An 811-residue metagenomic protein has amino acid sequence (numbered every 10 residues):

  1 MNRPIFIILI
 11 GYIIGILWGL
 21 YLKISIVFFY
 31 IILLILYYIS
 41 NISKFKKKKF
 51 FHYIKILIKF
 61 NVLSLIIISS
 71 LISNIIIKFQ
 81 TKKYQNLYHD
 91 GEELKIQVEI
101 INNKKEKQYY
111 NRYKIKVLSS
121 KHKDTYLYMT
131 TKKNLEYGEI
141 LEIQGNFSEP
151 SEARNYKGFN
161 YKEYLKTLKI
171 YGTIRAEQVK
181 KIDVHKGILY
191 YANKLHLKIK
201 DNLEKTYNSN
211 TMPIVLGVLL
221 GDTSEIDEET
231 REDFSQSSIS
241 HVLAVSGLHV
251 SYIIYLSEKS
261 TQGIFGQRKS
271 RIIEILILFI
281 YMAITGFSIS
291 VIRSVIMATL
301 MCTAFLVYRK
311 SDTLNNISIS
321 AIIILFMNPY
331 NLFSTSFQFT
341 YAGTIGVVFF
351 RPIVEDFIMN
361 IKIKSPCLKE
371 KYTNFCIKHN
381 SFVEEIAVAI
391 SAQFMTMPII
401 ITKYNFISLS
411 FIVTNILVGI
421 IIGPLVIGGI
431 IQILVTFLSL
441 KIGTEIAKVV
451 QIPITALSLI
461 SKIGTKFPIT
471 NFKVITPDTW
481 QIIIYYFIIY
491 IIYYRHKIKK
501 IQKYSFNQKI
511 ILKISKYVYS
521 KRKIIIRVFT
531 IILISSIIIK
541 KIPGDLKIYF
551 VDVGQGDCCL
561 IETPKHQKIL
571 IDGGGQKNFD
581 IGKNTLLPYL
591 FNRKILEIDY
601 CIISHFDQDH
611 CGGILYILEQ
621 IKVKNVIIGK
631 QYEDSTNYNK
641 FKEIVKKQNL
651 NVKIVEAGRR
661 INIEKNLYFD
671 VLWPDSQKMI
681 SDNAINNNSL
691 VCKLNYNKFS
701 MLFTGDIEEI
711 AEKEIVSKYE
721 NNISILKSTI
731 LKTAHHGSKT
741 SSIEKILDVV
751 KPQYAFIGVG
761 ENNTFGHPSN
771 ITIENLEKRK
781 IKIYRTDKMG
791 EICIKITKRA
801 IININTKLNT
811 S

Functional and structural regions predicted by a protein language model:
M1-Q85, L195, R293, I498-Y504 (+1 more regions): N-terminal leader/targeting segments
R3, I7, G15, F45 (+9 more regions): Hydrophobic alpha-helical transmembrane segments in multi-pass membrane proteins
S69-H241, K583-R593, E597, Q631-E633 (+4 more regions): Membrane-interface helix/helix-cap signal primarily in integral membrane proteins
T167-M297, C302-T303, K378, F394 (+7 more regions): Aromatic-rich juxtamembrane segments at the membrane interface
F326, Y330-F333, K462-Y600, K646-I730 (+1 more regions): Core dinuclear metal-dependent hydrolase active-site scaffold
I598-D609, Q631, L731-H735: Metallo-beta-lactamase
Q608-K646, P752: Active-site HxH/HxHxD metal-binding segment of metal-dependent hydrolases
N625, E712-G790: Cap/insert and terminal regions of metallo-dependent hydrolase folds
